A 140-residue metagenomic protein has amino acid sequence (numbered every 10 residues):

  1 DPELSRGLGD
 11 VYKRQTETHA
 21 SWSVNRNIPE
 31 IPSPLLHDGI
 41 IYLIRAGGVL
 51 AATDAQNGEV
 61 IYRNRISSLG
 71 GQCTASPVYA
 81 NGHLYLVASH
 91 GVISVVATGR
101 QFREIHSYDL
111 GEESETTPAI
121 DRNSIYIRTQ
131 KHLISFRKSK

Functional and structural regions predicted by a protein language model:
D1-Y12: Single conserved hydrophobic/aromatic residue that forms the stacking wall/gate of nucleotide- or nucleobase-binding
K13, A55-N57, A97-Q101, S139-K140: Short loop/turn segments that connect beta-strands within beta-propeller blades
T16-L36, R63-V78, S107-A119: Extracytoplasmic beta-rich repeat domains
D38-G39, N81-G82, N123: Short coil/turn segments that connect the beta-strands within blades of beta-propeller domains
G48-V49, H90-I93, K131-I134: Loop/turn residues immediately N-terminal
N64-R100: C-terminal hydrophobic structural anchor segments that stabilize assembly/packing rather than catalytic chemistry
E113-K140: Blade-level signature of beta-propeller repeat domains, shared across WD40, Kelch, NHL, RCC1 and BNR/Asp-box propellers
